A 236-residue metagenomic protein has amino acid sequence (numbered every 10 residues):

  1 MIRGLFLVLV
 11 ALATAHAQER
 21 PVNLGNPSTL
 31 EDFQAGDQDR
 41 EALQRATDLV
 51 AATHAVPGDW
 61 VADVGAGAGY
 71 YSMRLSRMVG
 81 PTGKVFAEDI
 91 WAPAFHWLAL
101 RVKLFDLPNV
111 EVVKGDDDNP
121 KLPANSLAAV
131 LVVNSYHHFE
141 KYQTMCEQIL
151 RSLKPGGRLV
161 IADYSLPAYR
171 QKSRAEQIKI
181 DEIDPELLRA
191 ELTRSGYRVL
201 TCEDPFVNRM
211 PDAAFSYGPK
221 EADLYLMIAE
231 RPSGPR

Functional and structural regions predicted by a protein language model:
Q18-A62, Y70: Class I SAM-dependent transferase core
P57-G58, P81-T82, L153-L159: Short glycine-dipeptide loop
A62-P120: Class I SAM-dependent methyltransferase SAM/SAH-binding core
S76-R77, Q143-R158: A short glycine-rich, Lys/Arg-flanked "PGG" loop and its adjoining helix->strand segment in the class I
P120-V130: A short acidic, Gly/Pro-enriched loop at the edge of an enzyme's catalytic core that lines a small-molecule cofactor
A128-Q143: A short SAM/SAH-binding and catalytic strip from SAM-dependent methyltransferases
D181-C202: Short alpha-helix
N208-R236: Core SAM-dependent methyltransferase catalytic element
